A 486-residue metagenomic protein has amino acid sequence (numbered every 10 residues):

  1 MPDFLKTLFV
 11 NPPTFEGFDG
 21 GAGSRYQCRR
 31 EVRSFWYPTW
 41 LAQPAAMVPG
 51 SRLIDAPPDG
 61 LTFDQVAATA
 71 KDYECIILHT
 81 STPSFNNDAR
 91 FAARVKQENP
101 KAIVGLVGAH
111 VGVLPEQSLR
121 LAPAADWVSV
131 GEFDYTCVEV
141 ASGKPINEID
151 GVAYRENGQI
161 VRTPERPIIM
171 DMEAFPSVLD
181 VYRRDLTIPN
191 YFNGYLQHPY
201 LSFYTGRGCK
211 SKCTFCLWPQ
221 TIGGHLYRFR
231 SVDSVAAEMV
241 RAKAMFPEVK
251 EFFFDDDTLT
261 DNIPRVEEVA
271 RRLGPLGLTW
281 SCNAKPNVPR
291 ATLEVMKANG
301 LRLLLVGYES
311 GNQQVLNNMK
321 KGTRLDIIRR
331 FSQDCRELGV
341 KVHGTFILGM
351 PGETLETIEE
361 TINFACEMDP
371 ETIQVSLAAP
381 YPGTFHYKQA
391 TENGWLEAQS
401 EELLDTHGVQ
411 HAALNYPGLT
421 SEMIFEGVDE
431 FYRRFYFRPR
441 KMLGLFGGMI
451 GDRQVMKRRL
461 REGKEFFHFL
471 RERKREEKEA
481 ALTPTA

Functional and structural regions predicted by a protein language model:
M1-F9, R30, G50, E74-C75 (+2 more regions): Radical SAM enzyme core and accessory elements
P2-L5, I146-I149, R155-S202: N-terminal [4Fe-4S]-dependent radical SAM core
F4-F35: Short glycine-rich His-centered loop
E16-G23, P115, S211, F215 (+5 more regions): Flexible glycine/acidic-rich beta-alpha junction loops that bind and position SAM and/or redox cofactors in anaerobic
W40, P44-D171, L377-G383: Glycine-rich beta-alpha loop elements in corrinoid/cobalamin-binding modules across cobalamin-dependent enzymes
Q117-Y135, A298-V306, E360-V375: Structural recognition of alpha->loop->beta junctions
L179-H343, M350, L355-E356, N363: Radical SAM [4Fe-4S] cluster-binding motif and immediate context
